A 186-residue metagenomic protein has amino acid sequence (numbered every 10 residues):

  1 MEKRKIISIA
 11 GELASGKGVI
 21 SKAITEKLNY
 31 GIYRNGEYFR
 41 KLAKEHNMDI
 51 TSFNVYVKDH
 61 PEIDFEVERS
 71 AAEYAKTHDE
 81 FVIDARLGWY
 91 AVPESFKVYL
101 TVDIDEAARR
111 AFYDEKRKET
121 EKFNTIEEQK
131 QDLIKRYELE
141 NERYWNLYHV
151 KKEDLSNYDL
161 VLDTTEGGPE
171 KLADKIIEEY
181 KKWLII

Functional and structural regions predicted by a protein language model:
I9: Hydrophobic anchor at the beta1->P-loop junction of P-loop NTPases
E12: P-loop (Walker A) phosphate-binding loop of NTP-binding proteins
S15: ATP-binding Walker
G18: Walker A/P-loop
E26-Y33: Post-Walker A helix-loop "phosphate-sensing" segment adjacent to the P-loop in P-loop NTPases
Y33-V92, D105-A108, Y113-E121, E127 (+2 more regions): ATP-dependent small-molecule kinase phosphotransfer cores that center on conserved nucleotide phosphate-binding segments
T120-K175: Small-molecule kinase domains that catalyze NTP-dependent phosphoryl transfer to phosphate-bearing small molecules
